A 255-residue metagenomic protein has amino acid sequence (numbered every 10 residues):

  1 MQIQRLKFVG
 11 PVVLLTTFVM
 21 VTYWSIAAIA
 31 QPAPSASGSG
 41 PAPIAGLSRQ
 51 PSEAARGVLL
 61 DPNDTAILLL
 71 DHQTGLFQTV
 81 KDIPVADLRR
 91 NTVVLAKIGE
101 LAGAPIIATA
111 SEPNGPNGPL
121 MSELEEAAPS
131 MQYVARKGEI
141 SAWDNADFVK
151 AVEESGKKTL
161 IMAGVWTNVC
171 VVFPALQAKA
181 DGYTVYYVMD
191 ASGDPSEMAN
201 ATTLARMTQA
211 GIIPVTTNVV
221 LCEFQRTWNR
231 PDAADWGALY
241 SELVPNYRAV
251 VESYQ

Functional and structural regions predicted by a protein language model:
Q2-L15: Bacterial N-terminal signal peptides that target proteins for export
V12-A27: Bacterial N-terminal signal peptides
Q31-L59, N63-A66, N114-Q255: Active-site-adjacent betaalpha module
D64, K81-I107: A short alpha/beta connector and helix-capping loop motif
A66-H72: N-terminal nucleotide-binding beta1-loop-alpha1 segment
H72, S111, D190: Active-site loop/turn elements of alpha/beta-hydrolase fold enzymes, especially the short glycine-/histidine-rich
Q73-T79: Short acidic, Gly/Ser-rich segments with clustered Asp/Glu that frequently serve as metal-coordination loops in enzyme
E100-P116, L124: Early exported N-terminus immediately downstream of N-terminal targeting peptides
